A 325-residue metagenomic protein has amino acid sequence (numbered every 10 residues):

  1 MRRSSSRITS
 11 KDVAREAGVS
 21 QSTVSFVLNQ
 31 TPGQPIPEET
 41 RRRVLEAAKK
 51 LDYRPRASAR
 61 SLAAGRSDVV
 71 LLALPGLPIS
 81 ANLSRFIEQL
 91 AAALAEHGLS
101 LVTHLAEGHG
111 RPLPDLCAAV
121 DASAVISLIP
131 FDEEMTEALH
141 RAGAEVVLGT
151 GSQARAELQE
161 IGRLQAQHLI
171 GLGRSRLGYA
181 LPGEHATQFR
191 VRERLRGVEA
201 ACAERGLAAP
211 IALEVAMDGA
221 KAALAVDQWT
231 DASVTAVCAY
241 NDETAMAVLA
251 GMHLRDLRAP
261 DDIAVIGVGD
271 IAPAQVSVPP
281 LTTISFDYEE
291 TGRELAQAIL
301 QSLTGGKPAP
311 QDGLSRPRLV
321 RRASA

Functional and structural regions predicted by a protein language model:
M1-G65: N-terminal helix-turn-helix DNA-binding module of bacterial transcription factors
M1-S5, G65, V69-Q167, G171 (+2 more regions): Alpha-helical recognition/docking segments in bacterial nutrient-uptake and carbohydrate-utilization systems
S20, D68, S123, R174-L177 (+2 more regions): Short acidic/polar active-site loop segments enriched in Thr and Asp
Q21-F26, L62-L77, R176-E184: Short beta-strand segments enriched in small/hydrophobic residues
L71, S175-A180, T235-C238, I263-A264: Conserved beta-strand elements of the Class I
L74-S84, H104-R111, S152-L164, A180-A225 (+4 more regions): Hinge/beta->alpha junction and helix N-cap segments in small-molecule ligand-binding domains
P210, A223-A325: Flexible loop/turn connectors
